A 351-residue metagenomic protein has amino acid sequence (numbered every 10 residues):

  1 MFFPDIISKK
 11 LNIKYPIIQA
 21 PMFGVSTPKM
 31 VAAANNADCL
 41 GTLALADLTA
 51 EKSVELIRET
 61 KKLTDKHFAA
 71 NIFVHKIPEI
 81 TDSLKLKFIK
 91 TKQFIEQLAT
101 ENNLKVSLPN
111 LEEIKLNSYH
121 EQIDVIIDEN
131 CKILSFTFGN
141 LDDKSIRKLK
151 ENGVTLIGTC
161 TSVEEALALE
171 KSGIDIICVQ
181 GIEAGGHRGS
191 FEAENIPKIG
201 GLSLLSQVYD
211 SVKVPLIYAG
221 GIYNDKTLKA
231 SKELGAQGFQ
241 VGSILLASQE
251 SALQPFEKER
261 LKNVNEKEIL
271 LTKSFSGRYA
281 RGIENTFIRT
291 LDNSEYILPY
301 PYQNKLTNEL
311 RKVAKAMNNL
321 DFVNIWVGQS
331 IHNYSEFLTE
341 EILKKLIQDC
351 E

Functional and structural regions predicted by a protein language model:
M1-E194, K198-S211: Active-site entrance/lid segments in N-terminal catalytic domains of soluble metabolic enzymes
H187-A193, P197-I217, I222-E351: Conserved active-site-proximal phosphate/metal-binding subdomains
